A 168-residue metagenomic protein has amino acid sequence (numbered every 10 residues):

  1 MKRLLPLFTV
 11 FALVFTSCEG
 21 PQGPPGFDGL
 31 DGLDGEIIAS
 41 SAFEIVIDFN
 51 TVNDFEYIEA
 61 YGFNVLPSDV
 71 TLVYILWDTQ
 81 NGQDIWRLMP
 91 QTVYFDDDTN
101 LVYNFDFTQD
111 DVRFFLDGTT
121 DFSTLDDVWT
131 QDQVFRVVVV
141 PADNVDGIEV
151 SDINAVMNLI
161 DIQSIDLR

Functional and structural regions predicted by a protein language model:
M1-L4: Positively charged n-region of N-terminal signal peptides that target proteins for export
P6-T9: Sec-dependent N-terminal signal peptides
V14-S17: C-terminal motif of bacterial Sec signal peptides marking the signal peptidase cleavage site
G20-I38: Collagen/collagen-like triple-helix recognition
G35-D48: Short amphipathic
I47-T124: Extracellular attachment/recognition segments
D126-V128: Short consensus segments that form the blades of beta-propeller domains, in both extracellular/periplasmic
T130-R168: C-terminal partner/receptor-binding element of secreted or periplasmic proteins
